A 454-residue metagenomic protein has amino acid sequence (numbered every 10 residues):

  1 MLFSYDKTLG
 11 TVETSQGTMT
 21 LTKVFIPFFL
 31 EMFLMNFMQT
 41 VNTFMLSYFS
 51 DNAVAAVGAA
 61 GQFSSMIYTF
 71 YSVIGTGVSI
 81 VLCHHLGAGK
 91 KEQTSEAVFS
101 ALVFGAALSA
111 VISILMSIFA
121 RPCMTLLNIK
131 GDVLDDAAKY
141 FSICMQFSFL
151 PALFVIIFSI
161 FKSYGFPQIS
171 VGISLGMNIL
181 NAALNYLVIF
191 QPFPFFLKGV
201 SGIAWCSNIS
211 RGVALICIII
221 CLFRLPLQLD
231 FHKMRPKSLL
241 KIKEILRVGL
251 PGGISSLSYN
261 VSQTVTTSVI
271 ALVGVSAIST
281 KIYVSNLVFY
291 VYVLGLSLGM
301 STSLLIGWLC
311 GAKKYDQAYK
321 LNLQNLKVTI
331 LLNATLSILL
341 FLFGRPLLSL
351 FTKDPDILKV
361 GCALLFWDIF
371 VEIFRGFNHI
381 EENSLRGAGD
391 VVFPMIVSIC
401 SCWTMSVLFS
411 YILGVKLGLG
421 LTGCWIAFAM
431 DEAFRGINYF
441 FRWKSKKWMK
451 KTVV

Functional and structural regions predicted by a protein language model:
M1-F28, L82-F149, F195-L250, I306-V371 (+1 more regions): Short alpha-helical transmembrane segments in multi-pass integral membrane proteins
K23-N42, I143, M177, S210-A214 (+4 more regions): Transmembrane helical elements of multi-pass membrane transporters/channels
F28, M32, T43-F44, G61 (+14 more regions): Transmembrane alpha-helix boundary and packing residues in multipass membrane permease domains and related
F33, F37-A55, M124-G131, L187-K198 (+5 more regions): Helix-terminus/linker motif at the lipid-water interface of multi-pass membrane proteins
T43, V54-I114, P151-S170, T267 (+2 more regions): Small-residue-rich hydrophobic transmembrane alpha-helices
L46-S65, D132-D136, V200-G202, K241-V248 (+5 more regions): Interfacial/gating helices of multi-pass transporter permease domains
G75, C144-S163, S170-N181, I203-I218 (+5 more regions): Short runs within selected transmembrane alpha-helices of multi-pass transporters and secretion channels
M116, S159, N185, I189 (+9 more regions): Structural signal for membrane-spanning alpha-helices in multi-pass inner-membrane proteins, emphasizing helix cores
